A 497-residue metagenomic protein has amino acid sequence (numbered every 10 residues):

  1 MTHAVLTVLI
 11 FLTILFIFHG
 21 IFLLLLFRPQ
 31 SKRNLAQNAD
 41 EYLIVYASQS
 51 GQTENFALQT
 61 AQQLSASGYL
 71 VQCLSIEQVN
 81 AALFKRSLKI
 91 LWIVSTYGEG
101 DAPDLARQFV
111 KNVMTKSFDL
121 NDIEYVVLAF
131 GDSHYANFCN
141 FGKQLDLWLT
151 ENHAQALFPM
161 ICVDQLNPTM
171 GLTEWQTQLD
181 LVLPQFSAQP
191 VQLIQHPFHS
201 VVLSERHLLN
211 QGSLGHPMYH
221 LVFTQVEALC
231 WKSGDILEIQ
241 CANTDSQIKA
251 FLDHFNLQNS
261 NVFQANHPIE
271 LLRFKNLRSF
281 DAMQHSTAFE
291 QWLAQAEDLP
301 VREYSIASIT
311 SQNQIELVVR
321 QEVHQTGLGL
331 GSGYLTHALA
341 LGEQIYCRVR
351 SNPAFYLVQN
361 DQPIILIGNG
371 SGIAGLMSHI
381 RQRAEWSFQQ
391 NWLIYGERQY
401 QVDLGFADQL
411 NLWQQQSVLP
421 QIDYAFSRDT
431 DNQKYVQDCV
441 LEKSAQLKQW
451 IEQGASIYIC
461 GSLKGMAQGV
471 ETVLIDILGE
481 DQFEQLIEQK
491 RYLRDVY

Functional and structural regions predicted by a protein language model:
M1-Y497: FNR-like FAD-binding dehydrogenase module
